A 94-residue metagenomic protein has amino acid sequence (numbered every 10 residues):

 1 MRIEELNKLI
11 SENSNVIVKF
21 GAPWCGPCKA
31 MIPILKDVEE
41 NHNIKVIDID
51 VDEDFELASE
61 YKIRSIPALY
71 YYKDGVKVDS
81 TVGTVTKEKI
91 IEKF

Functional and structural regions predicted by a protein language model:
M1, F20, L35-E39, N43-E56 (+1 more regions): Thiol-based oxidoreductase modules, predominantly thioredoxin-like and allied folds used for disulfide exchange
M1-V16: A short beta-strand-turn-helix
L6-N7, F55-A58: Short hydrophobic/charged patches on amphipathic alpha-helices used for structural packing and interfaces
S14-V16, F20-W24, S65: Short pre-active-site segment immediately N-terminal to redox-active cysteine/selenocysteine motifs in thiol-based
F20-I34: Conserved redox-active cysteine motifs that mediate thiol-disulfide chemistry, especially di-cysteine Cys-X(1-2)-Cys
Y61-Y70: Structural micro-motif
Y71-F94: Non-catalytic, surface beta->alpha helical segment in thiol-disulfide oxidoreductase systems
